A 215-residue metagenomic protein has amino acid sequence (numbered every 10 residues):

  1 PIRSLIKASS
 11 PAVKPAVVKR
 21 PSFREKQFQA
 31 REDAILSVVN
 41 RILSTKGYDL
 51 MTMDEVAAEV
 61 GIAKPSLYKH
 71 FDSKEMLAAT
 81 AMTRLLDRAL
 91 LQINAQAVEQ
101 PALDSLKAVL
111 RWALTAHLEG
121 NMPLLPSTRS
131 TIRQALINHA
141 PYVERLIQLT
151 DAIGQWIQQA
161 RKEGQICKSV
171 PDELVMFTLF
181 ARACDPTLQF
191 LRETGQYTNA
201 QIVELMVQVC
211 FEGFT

Functional and structural regions predicted by a protein language model:
P1-K19, A108, W112-T115, D151 (+3 more regions): C-terminal peripheral helix-coil segments that are non-catalytic and often amphipathic
P1-K46, L50-E59, M76: Basic, helix-initiating cap at the start of DNA-binding domains
A30-R41, T45, A58-E59, M76-Q96 (+6 more regions): Alpha-helical structural segments
G61-F71: Short hydrophobic/aromatic patch on the recognition helix
A79-T80, T187, T215: Short, Lys/Arg-enriched C-terminal cap helix and immediately downstream tail that follows
L90, L136-E163, E173-F177, A181 (+2 more regions): Amphipathic alpha-helical packing segments from all-alpha helical-bundle domains
A116-I137, L188: Amphipathic alpha-helical segments used for helix-helix packing
